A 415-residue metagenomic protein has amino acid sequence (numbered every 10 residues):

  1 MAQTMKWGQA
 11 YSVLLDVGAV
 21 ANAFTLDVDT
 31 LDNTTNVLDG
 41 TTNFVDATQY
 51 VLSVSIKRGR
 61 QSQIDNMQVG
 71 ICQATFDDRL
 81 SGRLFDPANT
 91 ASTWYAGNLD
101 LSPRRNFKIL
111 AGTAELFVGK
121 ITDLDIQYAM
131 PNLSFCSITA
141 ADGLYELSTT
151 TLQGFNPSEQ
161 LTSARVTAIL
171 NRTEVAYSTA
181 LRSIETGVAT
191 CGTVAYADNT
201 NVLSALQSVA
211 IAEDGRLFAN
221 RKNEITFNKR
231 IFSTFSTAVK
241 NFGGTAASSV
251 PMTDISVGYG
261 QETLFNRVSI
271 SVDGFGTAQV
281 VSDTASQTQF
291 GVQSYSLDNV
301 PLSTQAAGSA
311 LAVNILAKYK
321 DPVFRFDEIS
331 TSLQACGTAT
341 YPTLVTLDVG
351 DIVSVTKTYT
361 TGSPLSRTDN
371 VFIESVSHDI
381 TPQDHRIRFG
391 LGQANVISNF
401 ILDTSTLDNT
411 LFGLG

Functional and structural regions predicted by a protein language model:
M1-Q160, T193-A197, L203-D214, A219-R221 (+3 more regions): Assembly/oligomerization scaffold segments
M1-Q49, E159, S204-Q383, N395-G415: Acidic, small/polar-enriched beta strand-loop surface segments
F76-L80, A141-Y145, F227-F235, L391-V396: Secondary-structure transition/turn motif
A111, I169-Y177, A210-E213, V353 (+1 more regions): Hydrophobic, Leu/Ile/Phe/Ala-enriched alpha-helical segments that form helix-helix packing faces
S148, V166-A197: N-terminal export/assembly leaders
E159-T162, T173: Non-catalytic macromolecular-recognition regions in eukaryotic signaling proteins
A164-A168, N201-S204: Extracytoplasmic/secreted proteins, especially bacterial periplasmic and envelope-associated proteins
I387-F389: Short aromatic-glycine-enriched beta-strand elements
